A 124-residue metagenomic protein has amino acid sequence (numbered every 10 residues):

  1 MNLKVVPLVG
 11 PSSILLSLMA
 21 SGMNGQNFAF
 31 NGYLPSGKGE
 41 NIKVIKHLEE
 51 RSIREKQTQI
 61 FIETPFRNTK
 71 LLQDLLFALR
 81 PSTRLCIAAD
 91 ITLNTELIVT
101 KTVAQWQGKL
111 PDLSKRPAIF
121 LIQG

Functional and structural regions predicted by a protein language model:
M1-R51: Class I SAM-dependent methyltransferase SAM-binding "motif I" and its flanking Rossmann-like core
R54-G124: A contiguous loop/helix-start segment that scaffolds small-molecule binding in enzyme catalytic cores
